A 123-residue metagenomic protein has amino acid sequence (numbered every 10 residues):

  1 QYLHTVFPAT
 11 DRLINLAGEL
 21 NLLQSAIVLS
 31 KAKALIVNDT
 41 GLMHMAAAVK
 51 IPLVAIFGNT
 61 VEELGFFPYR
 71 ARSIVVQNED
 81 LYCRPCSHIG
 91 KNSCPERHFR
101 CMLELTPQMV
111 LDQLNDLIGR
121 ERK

Functional and structural regions predicted by a protein language model:
Q1-N59: Donor-binding and catalytic core of enzymes assembling or modifying cell-surface/extracellular glycoconjugates
Y2, R12-L16, A47-R122: Nucleotide-sugar donor-binding patch of glycosyltransferase catalytic domains
